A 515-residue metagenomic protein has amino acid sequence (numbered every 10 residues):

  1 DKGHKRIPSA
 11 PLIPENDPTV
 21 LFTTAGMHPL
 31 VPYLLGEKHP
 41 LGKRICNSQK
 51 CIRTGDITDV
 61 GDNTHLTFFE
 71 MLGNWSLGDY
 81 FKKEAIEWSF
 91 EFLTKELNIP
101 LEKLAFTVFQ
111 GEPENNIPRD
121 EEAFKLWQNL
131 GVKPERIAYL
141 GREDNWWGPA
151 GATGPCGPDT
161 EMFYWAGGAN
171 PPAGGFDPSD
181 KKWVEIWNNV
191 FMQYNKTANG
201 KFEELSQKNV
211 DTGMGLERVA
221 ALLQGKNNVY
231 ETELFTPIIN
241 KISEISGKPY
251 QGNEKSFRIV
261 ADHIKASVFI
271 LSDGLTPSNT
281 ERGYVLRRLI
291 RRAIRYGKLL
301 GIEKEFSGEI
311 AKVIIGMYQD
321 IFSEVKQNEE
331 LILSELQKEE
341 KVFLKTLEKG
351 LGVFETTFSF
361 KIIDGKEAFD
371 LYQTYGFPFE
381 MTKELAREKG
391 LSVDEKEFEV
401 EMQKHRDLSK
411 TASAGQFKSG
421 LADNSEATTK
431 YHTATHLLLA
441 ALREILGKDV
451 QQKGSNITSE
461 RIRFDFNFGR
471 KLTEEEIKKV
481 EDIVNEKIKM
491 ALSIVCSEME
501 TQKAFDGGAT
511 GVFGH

Functional and structural regions predicted by a protein language model:
D1-H515: A glycine- and charged-residue-rich anion-binding loop/surface
